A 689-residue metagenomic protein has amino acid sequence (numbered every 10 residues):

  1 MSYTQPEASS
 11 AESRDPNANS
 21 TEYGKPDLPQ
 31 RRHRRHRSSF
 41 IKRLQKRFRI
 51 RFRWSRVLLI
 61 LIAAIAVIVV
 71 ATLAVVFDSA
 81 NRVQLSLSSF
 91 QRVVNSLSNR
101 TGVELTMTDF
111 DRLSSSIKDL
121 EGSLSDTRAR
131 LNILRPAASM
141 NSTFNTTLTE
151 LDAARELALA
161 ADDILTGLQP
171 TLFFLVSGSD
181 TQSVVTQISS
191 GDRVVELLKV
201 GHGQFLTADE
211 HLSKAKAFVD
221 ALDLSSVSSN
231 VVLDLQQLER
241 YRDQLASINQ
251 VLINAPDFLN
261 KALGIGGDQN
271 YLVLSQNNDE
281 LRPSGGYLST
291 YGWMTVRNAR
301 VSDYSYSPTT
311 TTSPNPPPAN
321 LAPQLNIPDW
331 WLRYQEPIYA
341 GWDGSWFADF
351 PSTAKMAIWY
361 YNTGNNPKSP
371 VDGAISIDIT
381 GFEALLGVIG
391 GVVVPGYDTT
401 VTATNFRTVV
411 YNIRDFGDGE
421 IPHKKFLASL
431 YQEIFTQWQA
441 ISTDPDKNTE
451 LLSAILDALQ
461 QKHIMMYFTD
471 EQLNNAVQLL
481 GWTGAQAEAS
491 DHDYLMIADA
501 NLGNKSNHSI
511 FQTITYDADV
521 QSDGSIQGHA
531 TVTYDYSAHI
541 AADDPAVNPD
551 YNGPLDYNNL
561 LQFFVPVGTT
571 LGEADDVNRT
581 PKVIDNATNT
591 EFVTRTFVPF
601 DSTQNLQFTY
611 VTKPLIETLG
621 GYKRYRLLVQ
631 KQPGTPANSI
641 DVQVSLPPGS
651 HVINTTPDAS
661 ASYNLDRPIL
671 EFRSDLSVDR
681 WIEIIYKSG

Functional and structural regions predicted by a protein language model:
M1-N19: N-terminal acidic, proline/glycine-rich, low-complexity intrinsically disordered segments
S2-Y3, P26-L61, I68-N654, V678 (+1 more regions): Non-catalytic, solvent-exposed segments at the cell envelope interface
T4, R14, G24-D27, D666: Selective for proline/serine-rich intrinsically disordered segments in cytosolic/nuclear regulatory regions
S9, Y23, I62-I65: Disordered regulatory segments flanking catalytic cores
D15-N17, Y23, F40, I685: Generic N-terminal leader/processing signal
A659-G689: Gram-negative outer-membrane assembly/targeting C-terminal domains
